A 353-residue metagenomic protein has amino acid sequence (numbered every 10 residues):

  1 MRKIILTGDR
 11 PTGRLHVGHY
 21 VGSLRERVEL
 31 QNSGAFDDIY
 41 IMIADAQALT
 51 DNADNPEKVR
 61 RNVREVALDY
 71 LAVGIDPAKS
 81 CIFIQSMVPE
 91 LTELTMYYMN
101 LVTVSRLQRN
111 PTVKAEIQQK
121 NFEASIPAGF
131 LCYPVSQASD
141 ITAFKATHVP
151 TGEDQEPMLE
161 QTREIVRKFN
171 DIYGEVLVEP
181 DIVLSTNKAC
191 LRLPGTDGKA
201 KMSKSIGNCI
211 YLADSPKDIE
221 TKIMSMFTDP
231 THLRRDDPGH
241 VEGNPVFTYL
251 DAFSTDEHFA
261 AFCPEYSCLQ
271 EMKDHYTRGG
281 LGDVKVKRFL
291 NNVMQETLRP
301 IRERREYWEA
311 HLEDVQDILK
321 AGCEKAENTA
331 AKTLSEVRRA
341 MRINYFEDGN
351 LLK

Functional and structural regions predicted by a protein language model:
M1-R2, N328: N-terminal amphipathic alpha-helix/helix-capping segment at the start of soluble metabolic enzymes
R2-S139, E257, E296-L298, R305-E306: N-terminal Rossmann-like or analogous alpha/beta NTP/dinucleotide-binding catalytic cores that position adenine
T7-D9, I84, K145, G195 (+2 more regions): Pocket-edge structural micro-motifs
L15-L24, Y40, N55-N62, A78 (+6 more regions): Structured ligand/cofactor/substrate-binding pocket environments in proteins
L49-N52, A143-T147, K201-M202: Active-site-proximal beta-alpha loop/turn segments in soluble metabolic enzymes
F83, V149, L351: Residue-level "edge-of-site" marker
P157, R163-K353: Conserved nucleotide- and phosphate/pyrophosphate-binding catalytic cores in adenylate/nucleotidyl-handling enzymes
